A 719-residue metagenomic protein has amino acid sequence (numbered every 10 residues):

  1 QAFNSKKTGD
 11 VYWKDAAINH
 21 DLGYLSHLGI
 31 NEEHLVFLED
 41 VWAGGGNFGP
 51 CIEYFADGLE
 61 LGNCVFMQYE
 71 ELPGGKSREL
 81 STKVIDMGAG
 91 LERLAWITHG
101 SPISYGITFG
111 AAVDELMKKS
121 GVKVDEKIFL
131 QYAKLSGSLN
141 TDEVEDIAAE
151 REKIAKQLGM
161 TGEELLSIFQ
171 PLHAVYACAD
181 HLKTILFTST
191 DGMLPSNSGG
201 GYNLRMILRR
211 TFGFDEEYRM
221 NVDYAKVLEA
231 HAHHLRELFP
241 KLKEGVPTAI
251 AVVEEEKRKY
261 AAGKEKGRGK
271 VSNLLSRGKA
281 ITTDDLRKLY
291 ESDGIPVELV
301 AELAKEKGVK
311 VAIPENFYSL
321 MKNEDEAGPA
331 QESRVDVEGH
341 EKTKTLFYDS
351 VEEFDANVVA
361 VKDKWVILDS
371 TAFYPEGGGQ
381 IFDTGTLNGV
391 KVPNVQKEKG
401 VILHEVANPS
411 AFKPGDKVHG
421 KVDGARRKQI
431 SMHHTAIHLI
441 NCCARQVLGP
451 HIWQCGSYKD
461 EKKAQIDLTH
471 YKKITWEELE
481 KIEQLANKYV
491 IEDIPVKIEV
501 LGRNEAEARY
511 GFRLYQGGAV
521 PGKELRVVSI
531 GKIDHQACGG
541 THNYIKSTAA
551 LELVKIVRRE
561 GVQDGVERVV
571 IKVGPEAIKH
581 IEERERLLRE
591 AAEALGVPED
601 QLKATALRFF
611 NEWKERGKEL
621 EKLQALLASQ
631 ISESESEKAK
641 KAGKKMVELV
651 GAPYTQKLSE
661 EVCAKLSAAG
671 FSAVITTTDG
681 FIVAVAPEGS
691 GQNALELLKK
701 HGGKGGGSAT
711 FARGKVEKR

Functional and structural regions predicted by a protein language model:
Q1-R719: A glycine- and charged-residue-rich anion-binding loop/surface
